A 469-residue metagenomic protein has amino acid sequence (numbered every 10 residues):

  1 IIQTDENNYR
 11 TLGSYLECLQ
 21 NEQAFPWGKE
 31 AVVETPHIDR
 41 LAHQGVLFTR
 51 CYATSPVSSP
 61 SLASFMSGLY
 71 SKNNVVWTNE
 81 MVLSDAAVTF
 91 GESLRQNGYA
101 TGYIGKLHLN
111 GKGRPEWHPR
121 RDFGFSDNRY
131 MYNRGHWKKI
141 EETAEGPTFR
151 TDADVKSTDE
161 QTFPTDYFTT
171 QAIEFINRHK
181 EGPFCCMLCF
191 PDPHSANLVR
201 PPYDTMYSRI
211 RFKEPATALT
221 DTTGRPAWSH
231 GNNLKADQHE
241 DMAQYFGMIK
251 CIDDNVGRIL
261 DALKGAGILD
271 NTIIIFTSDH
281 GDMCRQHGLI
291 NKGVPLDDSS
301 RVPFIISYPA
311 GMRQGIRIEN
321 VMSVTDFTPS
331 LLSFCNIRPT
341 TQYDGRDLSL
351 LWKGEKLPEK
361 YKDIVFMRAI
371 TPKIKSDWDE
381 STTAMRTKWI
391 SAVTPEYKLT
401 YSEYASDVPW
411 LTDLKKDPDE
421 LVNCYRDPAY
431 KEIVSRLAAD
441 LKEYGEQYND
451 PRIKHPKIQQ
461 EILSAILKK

Functional and structural regions predicted by a protein language model:
I1-E403, D407-W410, P418-A439, E443-E446 (+2 more regions): Formylglycine-dependent sulfatase
K415: Residues forming the ATP-binding cleft of Hanks-type serine/threonine protein kinase domains
H455-P456: A short glycine-rich, hydrophobically flanked beta-strand micro-motif that places a catalytic Asp/Glu for divalent metal
